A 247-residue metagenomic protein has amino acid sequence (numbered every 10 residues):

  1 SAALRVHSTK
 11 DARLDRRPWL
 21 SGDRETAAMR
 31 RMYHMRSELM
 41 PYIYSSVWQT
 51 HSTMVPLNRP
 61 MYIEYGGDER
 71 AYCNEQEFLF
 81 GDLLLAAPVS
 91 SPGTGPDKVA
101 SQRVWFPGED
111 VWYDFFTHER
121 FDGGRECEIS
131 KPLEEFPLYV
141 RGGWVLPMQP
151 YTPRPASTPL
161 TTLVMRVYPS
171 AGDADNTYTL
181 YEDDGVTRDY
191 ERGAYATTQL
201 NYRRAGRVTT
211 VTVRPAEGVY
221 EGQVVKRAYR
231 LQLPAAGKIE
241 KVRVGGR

Functional and structural regions predicted by a protein language model:
S1-E135, V140-R141: Catalytic-domain carbohydrate-binding cleft regions of carbohydrate-active enzymes
E135-G246: Accessory, solvent-exposed terminal regions and/or long lumenal/extracellular loops of proteins
